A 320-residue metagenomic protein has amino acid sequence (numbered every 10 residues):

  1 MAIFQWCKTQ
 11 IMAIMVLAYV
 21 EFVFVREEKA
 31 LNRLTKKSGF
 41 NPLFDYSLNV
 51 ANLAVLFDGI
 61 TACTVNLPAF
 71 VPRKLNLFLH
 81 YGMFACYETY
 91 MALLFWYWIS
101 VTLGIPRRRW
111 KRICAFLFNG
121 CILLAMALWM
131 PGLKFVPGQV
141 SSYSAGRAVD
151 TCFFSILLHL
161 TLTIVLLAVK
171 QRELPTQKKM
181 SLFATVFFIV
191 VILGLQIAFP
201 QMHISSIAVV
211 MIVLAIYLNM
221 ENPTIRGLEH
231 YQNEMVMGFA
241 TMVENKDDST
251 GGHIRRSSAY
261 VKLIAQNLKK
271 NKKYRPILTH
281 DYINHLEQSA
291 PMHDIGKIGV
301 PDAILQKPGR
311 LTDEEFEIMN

Functional and structural regions predicted by a protein language model:
A2-I3, L166-H230: Interfacial "cap-and-anchor" motif at the non-cytosolic start of specific transmembrane alpha-helices
A2-V16, F118, I122-V165, I192 (+1 more regions): Extracellular-loop-to-transmembrane junctions of the mid-late helices
Q10-W96, C114-G132, L182-I197: Hydrophobic alpha-helical transmembrane segments of multi-pass membrane proteins
V20-E27, L93-Y97, P131, F153-L174: Alpha-helical transmembrane segments in multipass membrane proteins, preferentially the mid-helix core
T64, I99-P106, A168-K178, F199-H203 (+2 more regions): Membrane-interfacial segments
V71-Y81, G138-T151, S205-V209: Non-cytosolic membrane-interface motifs at loop->transmembrane helix junctions
E244-N320: Metal-dependent catalytic cores of enzymes that make or break cyclic nucleotides and related phosphoester linkages
